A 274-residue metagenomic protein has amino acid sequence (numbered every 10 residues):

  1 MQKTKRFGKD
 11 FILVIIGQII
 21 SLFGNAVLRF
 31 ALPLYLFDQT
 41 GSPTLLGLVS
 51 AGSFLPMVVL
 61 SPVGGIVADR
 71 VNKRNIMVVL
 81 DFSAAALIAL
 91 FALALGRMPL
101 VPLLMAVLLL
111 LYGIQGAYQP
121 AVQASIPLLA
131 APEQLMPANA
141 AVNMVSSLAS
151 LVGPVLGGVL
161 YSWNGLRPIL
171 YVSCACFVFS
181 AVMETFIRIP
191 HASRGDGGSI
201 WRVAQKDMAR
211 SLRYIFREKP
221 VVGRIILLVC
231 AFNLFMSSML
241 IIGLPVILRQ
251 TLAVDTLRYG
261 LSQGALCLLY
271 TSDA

Functional and structural regions predicted by a protein language model:
M1-S272: Alpha-helical transmembrane-bundle signature of multi-pass membrane transport and export proteins
